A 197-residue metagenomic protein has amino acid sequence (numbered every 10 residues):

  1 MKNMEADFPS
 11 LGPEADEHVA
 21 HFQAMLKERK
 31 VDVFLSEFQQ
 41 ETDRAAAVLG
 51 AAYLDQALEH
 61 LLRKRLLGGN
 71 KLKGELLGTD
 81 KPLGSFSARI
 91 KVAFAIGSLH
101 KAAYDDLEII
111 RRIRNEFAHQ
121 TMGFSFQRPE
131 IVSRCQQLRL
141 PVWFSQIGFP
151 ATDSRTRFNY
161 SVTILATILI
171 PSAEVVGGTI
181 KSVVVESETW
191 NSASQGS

Functional and structural regions predicted by a protein language model:
K2-S197: Amphipathic alpha-helical interface elements
